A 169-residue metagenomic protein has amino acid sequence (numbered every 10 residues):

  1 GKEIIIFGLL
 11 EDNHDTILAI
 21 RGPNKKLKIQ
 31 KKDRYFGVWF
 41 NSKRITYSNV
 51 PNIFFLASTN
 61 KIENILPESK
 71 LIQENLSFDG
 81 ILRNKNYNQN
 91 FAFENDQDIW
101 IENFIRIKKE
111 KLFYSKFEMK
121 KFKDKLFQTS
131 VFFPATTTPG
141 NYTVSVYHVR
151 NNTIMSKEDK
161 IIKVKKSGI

Functional and structural regions predicted by a protein language model:
G1-S42, S48-F55: Early extracytoplasmic/domain-onset interaction patches
I4-I6, T16, F127-T129, Y142-V144 (+1 more regions): Hydrophobic residues positioned within well-ordered beta-strands of beta-sheet architectures
L10, V131-F133, H148: Hydrophobic beta-strand positions in extracellular immunoglobulin-like domains
D15-A19, P67-E68, G140-T143: Short, hydrophobic/aromatic beta-strand segments
K25-L27, E63-I65, V149-K157: Short acidic/polar inter-strand loop motif in beta-rich domains
Q30-F40, F113-K120, E158-I162: Solvent-exposed serine/threonine-rich low-complexity stretches and specific carbohydrate-binding patches
N41-T138: Membrane-proximal low-complexity regions enriched in glycine and acidic/polar residues
T136-G168: Extended, hydrophilic extramembrane loops/domains of integral membrane proteins
